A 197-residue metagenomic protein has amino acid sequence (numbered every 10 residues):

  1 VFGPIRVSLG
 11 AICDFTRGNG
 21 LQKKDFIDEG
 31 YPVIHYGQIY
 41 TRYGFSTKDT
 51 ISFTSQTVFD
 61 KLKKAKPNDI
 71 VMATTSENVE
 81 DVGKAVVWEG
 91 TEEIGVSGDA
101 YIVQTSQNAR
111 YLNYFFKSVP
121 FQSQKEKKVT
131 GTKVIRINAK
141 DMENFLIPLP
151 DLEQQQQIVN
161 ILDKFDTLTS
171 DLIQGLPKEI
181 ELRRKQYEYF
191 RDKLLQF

Functional and structural regions predicted by a protein language model:
V1-I5, E143-K178, R184: Amphipathic alpha-helical segments
V1-N19, E179-K185, F190: Non-catalytic DNA-recognition/assembly elements of restriction-modification systems
G3, G20-L21, V58-F59, E89 (+2 more regions): Short, solvent-exposed loop/turn positions at domain surfaces that link secondary-structure elements or cap domain
I12-Q22, G37-D69: Sequence-specific dsDNA recognition surfaces
H35, D60-V119: A short beta-sheet element
E93-D99, T130-D151: A short glycine-rich beta-alpha junction/loop motif
